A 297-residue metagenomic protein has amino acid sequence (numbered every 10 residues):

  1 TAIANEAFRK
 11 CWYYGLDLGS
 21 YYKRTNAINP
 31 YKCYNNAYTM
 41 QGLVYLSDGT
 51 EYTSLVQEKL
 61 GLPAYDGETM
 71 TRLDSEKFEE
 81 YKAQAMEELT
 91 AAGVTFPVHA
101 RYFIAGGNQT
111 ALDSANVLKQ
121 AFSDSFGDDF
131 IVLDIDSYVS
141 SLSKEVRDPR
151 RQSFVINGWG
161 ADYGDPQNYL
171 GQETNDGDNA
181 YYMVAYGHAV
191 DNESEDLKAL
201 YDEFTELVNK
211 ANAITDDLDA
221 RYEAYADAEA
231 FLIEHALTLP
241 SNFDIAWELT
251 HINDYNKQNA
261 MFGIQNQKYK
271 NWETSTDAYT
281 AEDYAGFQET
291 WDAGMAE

Functional and structural regions predicted by a protein language model:
T1-A4, V44-E76, T90-V94, K144-R150 (+2 more regions): Short, solvent-exposed loop/beta-turn-alpha elements that line the ligand-binding surface or hinge of extracytoplasmic
A2, Y13-Y14, E145-D148, G160-D162 (+2 more regions): A general structural signal for short secondary-structure junctions and capping/turn motifs
I3-D124, A281-E297: Append "and occasionally in soluble cytosolic enzymes with long acidic Gly/Pro-rich linkers
L16, N29, L43, I104-G106 (+6 more regions): Short, flexible loop/turn elements at secondary-structure junctions
Y21-Y22, Y31-K32, N108-L112, S141-K144 (+3 more regions): Flexible loop/turn segments at secondary-structure boundaries
Y22-N26, Y81-G106, Y201-I252: Bilobed periplasmic-binding protein-like "clamshell/Venus-flytrap" ligand-binding domains
N26-A27, A115-L118, D134-D136, Y169-L170 (+3 more regions): Composition- and surface-driven signal marking solvent-exposed, interaction-prone regions in large proteins
A121-M183: Periplasmic binding protein-like
